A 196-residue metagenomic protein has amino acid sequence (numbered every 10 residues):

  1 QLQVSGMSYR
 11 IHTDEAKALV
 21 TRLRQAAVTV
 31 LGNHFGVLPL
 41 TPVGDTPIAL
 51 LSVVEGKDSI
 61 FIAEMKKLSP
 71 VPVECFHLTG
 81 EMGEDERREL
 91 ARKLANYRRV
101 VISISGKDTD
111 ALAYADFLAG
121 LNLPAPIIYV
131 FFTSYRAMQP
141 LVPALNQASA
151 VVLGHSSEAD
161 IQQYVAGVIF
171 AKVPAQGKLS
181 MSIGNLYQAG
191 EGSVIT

Functional and structural regions predicted by a protein language model:
Q1-T196: Preference for extracellular/luminal or secreted protein segments
